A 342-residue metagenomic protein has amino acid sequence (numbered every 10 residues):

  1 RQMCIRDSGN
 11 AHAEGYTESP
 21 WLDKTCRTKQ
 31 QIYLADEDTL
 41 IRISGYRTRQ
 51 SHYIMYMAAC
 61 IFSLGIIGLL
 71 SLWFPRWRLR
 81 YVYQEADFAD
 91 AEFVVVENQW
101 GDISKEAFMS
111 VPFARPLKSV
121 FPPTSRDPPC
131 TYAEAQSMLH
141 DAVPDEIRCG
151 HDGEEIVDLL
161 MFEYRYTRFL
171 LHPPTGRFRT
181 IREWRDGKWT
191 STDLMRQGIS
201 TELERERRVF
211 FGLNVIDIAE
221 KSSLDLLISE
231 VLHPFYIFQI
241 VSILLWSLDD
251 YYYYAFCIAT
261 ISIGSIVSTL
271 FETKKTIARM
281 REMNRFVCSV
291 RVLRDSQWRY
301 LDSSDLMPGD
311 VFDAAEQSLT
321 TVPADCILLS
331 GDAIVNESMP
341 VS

Functional and structural regions predicted by a protein language model:
Q2, R6-W298, M307, F312 (+3 more regions): Non-lumenal N-terminal regulatory segments of integral membrane proteins
S303-D305: Eukaryotic mixed-charge, acidic/polar low-complexity intrinsically disordered regions
